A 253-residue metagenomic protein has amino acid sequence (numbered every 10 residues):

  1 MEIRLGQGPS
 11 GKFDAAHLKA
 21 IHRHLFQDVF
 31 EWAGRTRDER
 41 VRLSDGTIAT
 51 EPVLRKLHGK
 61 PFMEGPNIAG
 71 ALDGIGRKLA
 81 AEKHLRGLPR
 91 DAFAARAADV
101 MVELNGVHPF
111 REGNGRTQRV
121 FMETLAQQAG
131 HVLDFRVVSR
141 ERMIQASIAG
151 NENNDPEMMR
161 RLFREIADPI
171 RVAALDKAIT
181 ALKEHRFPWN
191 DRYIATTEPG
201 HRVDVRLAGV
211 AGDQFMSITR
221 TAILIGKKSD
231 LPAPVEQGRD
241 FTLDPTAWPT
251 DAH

Functional and structural regions predicted by a protein language model:
M1-E112, R116-H253: FIC/Doc superfamily catalytic core
